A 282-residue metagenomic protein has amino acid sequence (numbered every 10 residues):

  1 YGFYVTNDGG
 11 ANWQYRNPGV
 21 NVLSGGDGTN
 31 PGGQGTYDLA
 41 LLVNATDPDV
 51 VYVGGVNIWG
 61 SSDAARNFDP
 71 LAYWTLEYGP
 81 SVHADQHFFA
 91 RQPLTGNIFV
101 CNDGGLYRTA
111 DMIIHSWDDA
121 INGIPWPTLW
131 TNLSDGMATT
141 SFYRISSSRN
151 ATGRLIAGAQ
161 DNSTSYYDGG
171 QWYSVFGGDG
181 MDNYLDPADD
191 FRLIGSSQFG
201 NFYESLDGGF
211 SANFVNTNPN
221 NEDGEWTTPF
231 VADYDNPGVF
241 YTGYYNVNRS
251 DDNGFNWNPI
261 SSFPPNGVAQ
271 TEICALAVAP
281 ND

Functional and structural regions predicted by a protein language model:
Y1-D282: Beta-propeller blade termini and top-face loops
